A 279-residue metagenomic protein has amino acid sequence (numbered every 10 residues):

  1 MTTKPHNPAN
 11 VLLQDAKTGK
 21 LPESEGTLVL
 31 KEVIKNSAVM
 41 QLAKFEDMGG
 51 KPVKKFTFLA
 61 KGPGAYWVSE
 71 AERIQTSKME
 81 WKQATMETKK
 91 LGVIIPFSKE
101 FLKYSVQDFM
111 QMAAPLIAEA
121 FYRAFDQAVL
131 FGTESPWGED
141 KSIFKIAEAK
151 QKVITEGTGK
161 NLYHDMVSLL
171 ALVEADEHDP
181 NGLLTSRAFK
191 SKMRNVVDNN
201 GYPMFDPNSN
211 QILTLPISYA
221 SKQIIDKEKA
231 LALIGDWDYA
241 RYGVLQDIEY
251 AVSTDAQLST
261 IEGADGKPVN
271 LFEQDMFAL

Functional and structural regions predicted by a protein language model:
T3, L13-V93, L162: Assembly/oligomerization interface modules of large self-assembling protein complexes
A9: Active-site-surrounding "flap" and adjacent substrate/cofactor-binding loops of secreted or lumenal enzymes, prototyped
K20, S24-I34, A38, F109-A113 (+3 more regions): Short, Φ-rich (hydrophobic/aromatic) sequence segments
K55-F56, I95, I217, L279: Bulky hydrophobic/aromatic "packing anchor" residues in well-ordered structure
P63-W67, S105, K192-N195, Y242: Short helix/loop capping segments that flank catalytic or ligand/cofactor-binding pockets
K82-T85, G92-L172: Alpha-helical scaffold segments that mediate packing/assembly in large oligomeric complexes
I117, M276-L279: Active-site scaffold segments
K152-F277: Extended oligomerization regions of viral-like shell subunits
